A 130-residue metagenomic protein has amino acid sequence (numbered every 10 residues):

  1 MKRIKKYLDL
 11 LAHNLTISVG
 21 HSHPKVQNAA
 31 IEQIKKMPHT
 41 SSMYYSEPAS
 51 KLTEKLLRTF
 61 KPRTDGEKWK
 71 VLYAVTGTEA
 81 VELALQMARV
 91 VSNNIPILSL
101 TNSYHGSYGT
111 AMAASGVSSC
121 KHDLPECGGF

Functional and structural regions predicted by a protein language model:
Y7-L8: Generic structural signal for well-ordered beta-strand positions
L11-A12: Short clusters of small/polar residues that mark proteolytic maturation junctions
L15-E32, S42-K55: A structural motif shared across PLP-dependent enzymes of the aminotransferase-like
I34-K35, F130: Gly-rich Lys/Arg/Thr-decorated short loops/hinges at beta-loop-alpha junctions or inter-strand turns that position
M37-S41: Short, polar/flexible loop-turn hinges at active-site or ligand-entry regions and domain interfaces
K55-F130: PLP-dependent aspartate aminotransferase-fold enzymes
